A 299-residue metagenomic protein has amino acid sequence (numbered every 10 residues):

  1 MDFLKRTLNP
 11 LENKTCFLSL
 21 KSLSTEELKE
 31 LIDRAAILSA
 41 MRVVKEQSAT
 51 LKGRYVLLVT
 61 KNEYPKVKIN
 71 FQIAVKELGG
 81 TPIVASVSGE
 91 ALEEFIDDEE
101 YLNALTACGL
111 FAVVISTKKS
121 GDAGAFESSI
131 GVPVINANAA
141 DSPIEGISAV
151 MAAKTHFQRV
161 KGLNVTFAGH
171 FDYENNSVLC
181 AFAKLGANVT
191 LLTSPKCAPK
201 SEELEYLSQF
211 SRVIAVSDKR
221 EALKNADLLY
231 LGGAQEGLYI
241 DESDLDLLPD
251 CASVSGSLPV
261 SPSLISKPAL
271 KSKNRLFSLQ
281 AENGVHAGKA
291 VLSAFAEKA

Functional and structural regions predicted by a protein language model:
M1-I69: Positively charged, low-complexity intrinsically disordered leader regions
D2, L270-A299: C-terminal helix-to-coil terminal segments
V43-K45, A49-K154, V260-I265: Phosphate/diphosphate ligand-binding glycine-rich loop within oxidoreductases
L51-V56, K161-L163, D250: Phosphate-coordination loops involved in phosphoryl transfer and adenosine-cofactor binding
T60-A74, K154-L231: Glycine-rich phosphate/diphosphate-binding loop of Rossmann-like nucleotide-binding domains
E93-F95, S142-S148, P199-E202, A226 (+1 more regions): Short, charged, surface-exposed secondary-structure boundary motifs
S208-F277: Rossmann-like adenosine-cofactor binding region
